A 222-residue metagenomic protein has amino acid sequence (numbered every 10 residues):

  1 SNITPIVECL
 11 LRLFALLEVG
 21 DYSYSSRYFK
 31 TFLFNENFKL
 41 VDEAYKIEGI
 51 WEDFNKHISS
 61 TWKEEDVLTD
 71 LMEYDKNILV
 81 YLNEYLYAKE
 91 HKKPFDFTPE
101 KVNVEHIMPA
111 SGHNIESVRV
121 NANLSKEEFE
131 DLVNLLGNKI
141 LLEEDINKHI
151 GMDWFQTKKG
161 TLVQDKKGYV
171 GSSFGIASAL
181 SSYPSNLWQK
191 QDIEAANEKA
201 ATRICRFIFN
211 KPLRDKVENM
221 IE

Functional and structural regions predicted by a protein language model:
S1-E222: Flexible coil/loop and intrinsically disordered segments
